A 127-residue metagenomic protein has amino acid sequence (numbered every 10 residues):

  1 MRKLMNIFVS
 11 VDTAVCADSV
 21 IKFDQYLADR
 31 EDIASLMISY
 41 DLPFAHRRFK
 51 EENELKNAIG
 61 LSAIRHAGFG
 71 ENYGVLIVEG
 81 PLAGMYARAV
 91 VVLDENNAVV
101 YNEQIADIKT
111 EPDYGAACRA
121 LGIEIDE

Functional and structural regions predicted by a protein language model:
M1-E127: Chalcogenol-based redox active-site neighborhoods
